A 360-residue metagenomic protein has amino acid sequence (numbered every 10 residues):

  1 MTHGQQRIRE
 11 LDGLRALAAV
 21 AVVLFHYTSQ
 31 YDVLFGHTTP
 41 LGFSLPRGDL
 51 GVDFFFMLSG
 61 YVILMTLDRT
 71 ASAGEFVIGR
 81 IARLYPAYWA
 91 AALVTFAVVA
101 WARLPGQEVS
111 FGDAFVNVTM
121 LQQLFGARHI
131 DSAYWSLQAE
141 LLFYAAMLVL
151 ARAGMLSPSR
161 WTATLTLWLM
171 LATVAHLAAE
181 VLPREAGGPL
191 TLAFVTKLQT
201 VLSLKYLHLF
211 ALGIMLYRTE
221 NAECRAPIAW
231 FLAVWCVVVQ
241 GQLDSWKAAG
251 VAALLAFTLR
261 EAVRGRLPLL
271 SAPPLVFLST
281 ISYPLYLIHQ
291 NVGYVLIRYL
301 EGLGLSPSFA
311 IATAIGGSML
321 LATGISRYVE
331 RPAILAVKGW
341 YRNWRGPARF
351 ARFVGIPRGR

Functional and structural regions predicted by a protein language model:
M1-E10: Short, Lys/Arg-rich, polar N-terminal cytosolic tail immediately upstream of the first transmembrane signal-anchor
M1-T2, A262, P268, L275 (+1 more regions): C-terminal "closing" transmembrane helix and its immediate cytosolic amphipathic cap in multi-pass membrane proteins
R9-D12, G48, G112-E261, P273-P274 (+2 more regions): Aromatic-enriched alpha-helical transmembrane segments of multi-pass intramembrane proteins
R9-D68, Y85-Y88: Functionally critical transmembrane alpha-helices in membrane proteins and complexes, commonly lining
L14, R47-F56, M65-A100, S110-V116 (+11 more regions): Transmembrane alpha-helical segments and their boundary/interface "anchor" motifs in multi-pass integral membrane
T28, L64-D68, T95-V99, R103 (+8 more regions): Membrane-water interface at transmembrane helix exits
Y31-L34, T38, R69-T70, A100-E108 (+8 more regions): Transmembrane helix-loop junctions in multipass membrane proteins, especially transporters and channels
M65, R69-A73, V77, G126 (+2 more regions): Juxtamembrane loop-helix boundary motifs flanking transmembrane segments in multi-pass membrane proteins
